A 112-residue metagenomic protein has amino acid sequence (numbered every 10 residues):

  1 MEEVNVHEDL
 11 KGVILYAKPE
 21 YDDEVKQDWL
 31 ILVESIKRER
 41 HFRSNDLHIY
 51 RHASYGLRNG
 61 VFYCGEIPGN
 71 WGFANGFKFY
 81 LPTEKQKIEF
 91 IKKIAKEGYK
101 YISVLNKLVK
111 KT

Functional and structural regions predicted by a protein language model:
M1-K11, K85, V109-T112: Short intrinsically disordered terminal tails
V4-L32: Short coil-to-beta transition motif at edge beta-strands of beta-rich domains
D9-G12, D23-V25, L47, G60 (+1 more regions): Intrinsic-disorder/low-complexity loop/linker signature
I14, P19, A53-Y55, Y99-S103 (+1 more regions): Assembly/interface hotspot detector across virion components, adhesins/toxins, and nucleic-acid enzymes
V25-I88: Acidic, low-complexity, intrinsically disordered interaction modules
N75-T112: Mixed-charge, Lys/Arg-enriched low-complexity segments
